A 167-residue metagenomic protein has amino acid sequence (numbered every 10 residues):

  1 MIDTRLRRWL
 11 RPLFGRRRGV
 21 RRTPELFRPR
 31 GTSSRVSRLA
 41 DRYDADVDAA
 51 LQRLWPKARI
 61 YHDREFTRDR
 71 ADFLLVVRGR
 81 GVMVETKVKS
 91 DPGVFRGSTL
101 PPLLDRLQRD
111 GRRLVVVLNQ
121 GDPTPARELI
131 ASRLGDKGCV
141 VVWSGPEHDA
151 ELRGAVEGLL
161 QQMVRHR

Functional and structural regions predicted by a protein language model:
I2-F14, R18, G31, R35 (+3 more regions): Non-catalytic C-terminal interaction segments of nucleic acid-processing enzymes
I2-T67: Acidic-basic catalytic patches of nuclease active cores, encompassing PD-(D/E)XK and other metal-cofactor nuclease
D44, D69, R96-L100: Amphipathic coiled-coil/heptad-repeat helices and related helical stalk/stem segments that mediate oligomerization
V47-W55, L104-L107, I130-L134, L159-M163: Hydrophobic, Leu/Ile/Phe/Ala-enriched alpha-helical segments that form helix-helix packing faces
H62, A71-D72, L104: Generic recognition of flexible, low-complexity loop/linker segments
R64, V77, V88-S90: Short, flexible loop/turn elements at secondary-structure junctions
R68-V76: Short acidic loop-to-beta-strand element that houses the catalytic metal-binding Asp/Glu of nuclease active sites
G81, T86-G145: Catalytic cores of nucleic-acid endonucleases
